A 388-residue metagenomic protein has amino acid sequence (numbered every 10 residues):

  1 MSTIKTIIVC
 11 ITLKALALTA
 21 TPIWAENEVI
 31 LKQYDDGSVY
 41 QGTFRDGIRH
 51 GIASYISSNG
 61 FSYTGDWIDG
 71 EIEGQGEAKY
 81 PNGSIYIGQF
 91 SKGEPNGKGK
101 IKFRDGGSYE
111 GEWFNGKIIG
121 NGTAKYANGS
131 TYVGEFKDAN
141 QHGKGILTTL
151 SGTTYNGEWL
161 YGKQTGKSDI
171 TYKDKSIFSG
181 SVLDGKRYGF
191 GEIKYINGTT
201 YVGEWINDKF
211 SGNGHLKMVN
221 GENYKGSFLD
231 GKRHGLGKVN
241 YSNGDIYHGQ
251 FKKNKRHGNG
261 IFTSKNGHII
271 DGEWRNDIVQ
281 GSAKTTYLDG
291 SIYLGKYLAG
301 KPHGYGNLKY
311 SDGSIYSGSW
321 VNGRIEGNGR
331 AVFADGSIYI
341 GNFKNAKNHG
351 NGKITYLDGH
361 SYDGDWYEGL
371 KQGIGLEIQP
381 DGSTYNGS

Functional and structural regions predicted by a protein language model:
M1-I11: Bacterial N-terminal signal peptides that target proteins for export
T6, A15, T123, A127 (+4 more regions): Ala/Thr-enriched low-complexity intrinsically disordered regions
C10-T19: Bacterial N-terminal signal peptides
T12, K117, K194, L288 (+3 more regions): Low-complexity, intrinsically disordered tandem-repeat tracts enriched in small/polar residues
W24-S62: N-terminal segments that cap or nucleate solenoid repeat domains
V39-H50, S62-E73, I85-N96, S108-I119 (+12 more regions): Conserved anchor residues at repeat-unit boundaries in beta-strand-based tandem repeats, strongest for the MORN repeat
S54, E77, K100-K102, T123 (+11 more regions): Extracellular beta-strand solenoid repeats
